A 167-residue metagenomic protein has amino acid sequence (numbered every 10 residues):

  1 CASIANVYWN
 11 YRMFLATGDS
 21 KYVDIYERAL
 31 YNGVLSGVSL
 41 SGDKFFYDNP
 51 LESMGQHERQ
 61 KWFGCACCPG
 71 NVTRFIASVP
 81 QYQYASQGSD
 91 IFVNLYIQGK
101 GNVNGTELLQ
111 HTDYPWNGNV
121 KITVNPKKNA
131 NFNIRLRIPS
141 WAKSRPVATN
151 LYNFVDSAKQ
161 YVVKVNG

Functional and structural regions predicted by a protein language model:
C1-N150: Aromatic (Trp/Tyr) and acidic
S144-G167: Solvent-exposed beta-strand/loop surfaces of large extracellular or lumenal domains
